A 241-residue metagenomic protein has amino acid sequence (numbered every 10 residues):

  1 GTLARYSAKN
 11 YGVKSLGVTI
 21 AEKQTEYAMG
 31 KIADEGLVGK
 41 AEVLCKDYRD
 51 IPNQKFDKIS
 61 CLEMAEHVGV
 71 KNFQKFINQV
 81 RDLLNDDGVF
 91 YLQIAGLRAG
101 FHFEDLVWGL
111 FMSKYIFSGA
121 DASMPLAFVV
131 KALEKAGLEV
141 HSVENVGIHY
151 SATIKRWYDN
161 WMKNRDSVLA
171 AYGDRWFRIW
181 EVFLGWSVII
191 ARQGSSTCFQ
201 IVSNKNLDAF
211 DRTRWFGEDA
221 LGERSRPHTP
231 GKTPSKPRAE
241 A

Functional and structural regions predicted by a protein language model:
G1-G12: Conserved SAM-binding loop of SAM-dependent methyltransferases across substrates and taxa, primarily the Class I
V13-I20: Conserved SAM-binding motif I beta-strand of class I
A28-M29: Conserved SAM-binding loop
E35-D50: Conserved SAM-binding strand-loop segment of SAM-dependent methyltransferases
R49-S60: A short acidic, Gly/Pro-enriched loop at the edge of an enzyme's catalytic core that lines a small-molecule cofactor
E63: Short catalytic micro-motifs in class I SAM-dependent methyltransferases
Q74-V89: A short glycine-rich, Lys/Arg-flanked "PGG" loop and its adjoining helix->strand segment in the class I
G96-D211, A220, R224-S225: Substrate-binding/catalytic lobe of Class I Rossmann-like enzymes that use SAM or dcSAM, i.e., the mid-to-C-terminal
